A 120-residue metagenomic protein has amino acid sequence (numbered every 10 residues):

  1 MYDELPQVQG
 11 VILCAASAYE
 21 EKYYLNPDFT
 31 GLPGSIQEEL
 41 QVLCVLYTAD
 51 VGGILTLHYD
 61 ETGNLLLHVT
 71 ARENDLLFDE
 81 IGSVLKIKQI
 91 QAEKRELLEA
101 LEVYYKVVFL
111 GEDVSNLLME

Functional and structural regions predicted by a protein language model:
M1-Y2, E120: Short, Lys/Arg-enriched, disordered terminal segments
Y2-D50: Negatively charged, low-complexity tracts enriched in Asp/Glu with abundant Ser/Thr
P6-S17, E39, N64-D75, D79 (+1 more regions): Membrane-targeting and insertion segments and their boundary/processing signals
N26-D28, P33-S35, D60, R72 (+2 more regions): Serine/threonine-rich low-complexity intrinsically disordered regions
L46-D50, Y104, G111: Surface-exposed polar/charged interaction patches
V51-K106: Amphipathic protein-protein interaction modules
G111-E120: Short, highly charged C-terminal tails/helix-capping segments
